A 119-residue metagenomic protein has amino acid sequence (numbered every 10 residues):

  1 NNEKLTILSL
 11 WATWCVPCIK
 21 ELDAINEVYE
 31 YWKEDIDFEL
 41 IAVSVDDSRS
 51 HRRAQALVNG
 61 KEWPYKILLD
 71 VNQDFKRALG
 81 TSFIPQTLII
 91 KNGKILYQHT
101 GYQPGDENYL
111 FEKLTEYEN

Functional and structural regions predicted by a protein language model:
N1-I19, I25: Short active-site neighborhood of thiol/selenol oxidoreductases, capturing the structured segment around
N2-T6, F38, P85: Alpha/beta-hydrolase fold active-site loops
E3, N26, Y31, Y109-N119: Proteins that catalyze or organize thiol-disulfide redox chemistry and the adjacent proteostasis machinery handling
S9-W11, A42-S44, I89: Structural cue for short, hydrophobic secondary-structure segments
P17, D23-E27, K66, P85: Proline-centered helix-kink/hinge sites
K20-K61, N72-R77: Structural microenvironment flanking redox-active thiols in thiol-disulfide oxidoreductases
A56-W63, V71-T115: Thiol/disulfide oxidoreductase modules built on the thioredoxin-like
